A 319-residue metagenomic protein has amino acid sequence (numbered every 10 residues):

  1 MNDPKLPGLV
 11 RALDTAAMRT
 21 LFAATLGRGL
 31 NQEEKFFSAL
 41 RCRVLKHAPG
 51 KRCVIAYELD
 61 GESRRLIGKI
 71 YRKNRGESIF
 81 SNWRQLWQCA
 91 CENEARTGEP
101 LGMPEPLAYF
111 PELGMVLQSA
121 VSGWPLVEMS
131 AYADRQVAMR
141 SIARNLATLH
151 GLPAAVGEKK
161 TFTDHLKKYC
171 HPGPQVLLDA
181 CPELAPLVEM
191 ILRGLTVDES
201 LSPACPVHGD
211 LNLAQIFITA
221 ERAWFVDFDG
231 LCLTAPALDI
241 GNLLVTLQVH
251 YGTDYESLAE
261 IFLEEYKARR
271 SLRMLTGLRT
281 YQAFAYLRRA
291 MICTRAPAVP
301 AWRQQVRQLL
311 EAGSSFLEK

Functional and structural regions predicted by a protein language model:
A12-R28, I67-L113, M129-T148: A conserved alpha-helical element in kinase catalytic cores
A17-S38, E94, A154-G209, A268: An alpha-helical support segment within catalytic cores of ATP-dependent transferases
E34-D60: ATP-binding glycine-rich phosphate-binding loop
E58-R65, F217-A223: Active-site beta-strand-loop-beta-strand hairpin of nuclease catalytic cores that positions key catalytic residues
N74, C205-P206, T219-E260: Active-site Asp-x-Gly
E99-E105, Y109-L113, A120, E128-P186 (+3 more regions): A cross-family kinase active-site recognition segment
D210, A214-F217: Catalytic-loop signature of eukaryotic-like protein kinases
A237-S271, F284-A301: Active-site activation/catalytic loop segments of kinase-like enzymes and analogous catalytic loops in related
